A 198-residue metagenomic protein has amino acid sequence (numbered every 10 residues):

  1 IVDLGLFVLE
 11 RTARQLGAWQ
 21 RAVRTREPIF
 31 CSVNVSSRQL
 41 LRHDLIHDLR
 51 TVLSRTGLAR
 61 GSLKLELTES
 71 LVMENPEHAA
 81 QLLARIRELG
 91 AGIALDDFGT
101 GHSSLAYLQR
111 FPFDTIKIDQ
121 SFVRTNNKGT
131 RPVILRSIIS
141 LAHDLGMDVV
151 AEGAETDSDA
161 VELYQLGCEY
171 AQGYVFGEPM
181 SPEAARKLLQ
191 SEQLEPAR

Functional and structural regions predicted by a protein language model:
I1-L58, L71, A84-R85, L105: Bacterial c-di-GMP phosphodiesterase EAL domain
L9-T12, N34-H43, S62-E77, L89-R198: EAL-family c-di-GMP phosphodiesterase catalytic domain
